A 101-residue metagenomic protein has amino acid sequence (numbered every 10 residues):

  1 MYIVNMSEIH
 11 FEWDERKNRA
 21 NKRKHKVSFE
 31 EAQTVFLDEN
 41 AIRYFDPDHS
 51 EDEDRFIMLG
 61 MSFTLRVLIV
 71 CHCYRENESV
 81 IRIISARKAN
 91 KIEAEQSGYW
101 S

Functional and structural regions predicted by a protein language model:
M1-S101: Ribonuclease/tRNase effector modules and their secretory precursors
